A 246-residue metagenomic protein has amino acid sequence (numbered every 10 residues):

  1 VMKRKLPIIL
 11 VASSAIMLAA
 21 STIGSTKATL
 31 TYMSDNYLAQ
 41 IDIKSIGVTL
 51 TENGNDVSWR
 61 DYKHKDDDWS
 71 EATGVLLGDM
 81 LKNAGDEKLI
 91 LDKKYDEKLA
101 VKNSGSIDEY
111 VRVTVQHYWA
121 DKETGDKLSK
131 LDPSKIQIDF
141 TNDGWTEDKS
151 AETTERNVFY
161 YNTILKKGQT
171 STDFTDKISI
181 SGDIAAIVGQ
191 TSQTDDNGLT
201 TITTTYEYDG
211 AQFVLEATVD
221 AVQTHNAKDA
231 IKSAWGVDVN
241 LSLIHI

Functional and structural regions predicted by a protein language model:
V1-V48: Gram-positive cell-envelope targeting signals
L6, N142-K177: Extracellular adhesion/glycan-binding regions together with long Ser/Thr- and acidic-residue-rich low-complexity tracts
A28, K98-V101, A217: Buried hydrophobic-core signal for structured, non-transmembrane domains
Q40, K44-H64, W119-N157: A surface/secretory-pathway sequence property marking extracellular, secreted, or lumenal proteins enriched
K82-S106: Short beta-strand elements of extracellular/lumenal beta-sandwich folds
K98, Y160-D209: Low-complexity, intrinsically disordered segments enriched in Ser/Thr together with acidic residues
D108, R112-D121: Short acidic, flexible loop segments centered on an aromatic residue
I244-I246: Conserved small/polar residues in nucleotide/adenosyl-binding loops
